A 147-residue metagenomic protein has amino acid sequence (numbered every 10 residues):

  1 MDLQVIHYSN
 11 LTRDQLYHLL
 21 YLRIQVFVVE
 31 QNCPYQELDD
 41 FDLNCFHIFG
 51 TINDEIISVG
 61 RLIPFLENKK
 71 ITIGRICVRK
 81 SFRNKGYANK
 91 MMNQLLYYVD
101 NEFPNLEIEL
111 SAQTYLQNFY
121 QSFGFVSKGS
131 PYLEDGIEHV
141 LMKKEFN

Functional and structural regions predicted by a protein language model:
M1-H47, I52-I56: Short amphipathic alpha-helix that is part of the acyltransferase structural core
N44-I48, K69-I71, E138-M142: Short beta-strand micro-motifs in enzyme catalytic cores
F49, E55-P64, K70-T72, C77: Conserved beta-strand in the GNAT
F65-I73, R83, E102-L106, E134-E138: A conserved beta-turn-beta hairpin within the catalytic core of GNAT-like acetyltransferases that forms part
V78, N84-Y97: Conserved acetyl-CoA-binding loop-helix of GNAT-fold acetyltransferases
M92, V99-A112: Conserved GNAT acetyl-CoA-binding A-motif
E109-S111, Q121, V126-L141: Conserved catalytic-core motifs of GNAT/GCN5-like acyltransferases
